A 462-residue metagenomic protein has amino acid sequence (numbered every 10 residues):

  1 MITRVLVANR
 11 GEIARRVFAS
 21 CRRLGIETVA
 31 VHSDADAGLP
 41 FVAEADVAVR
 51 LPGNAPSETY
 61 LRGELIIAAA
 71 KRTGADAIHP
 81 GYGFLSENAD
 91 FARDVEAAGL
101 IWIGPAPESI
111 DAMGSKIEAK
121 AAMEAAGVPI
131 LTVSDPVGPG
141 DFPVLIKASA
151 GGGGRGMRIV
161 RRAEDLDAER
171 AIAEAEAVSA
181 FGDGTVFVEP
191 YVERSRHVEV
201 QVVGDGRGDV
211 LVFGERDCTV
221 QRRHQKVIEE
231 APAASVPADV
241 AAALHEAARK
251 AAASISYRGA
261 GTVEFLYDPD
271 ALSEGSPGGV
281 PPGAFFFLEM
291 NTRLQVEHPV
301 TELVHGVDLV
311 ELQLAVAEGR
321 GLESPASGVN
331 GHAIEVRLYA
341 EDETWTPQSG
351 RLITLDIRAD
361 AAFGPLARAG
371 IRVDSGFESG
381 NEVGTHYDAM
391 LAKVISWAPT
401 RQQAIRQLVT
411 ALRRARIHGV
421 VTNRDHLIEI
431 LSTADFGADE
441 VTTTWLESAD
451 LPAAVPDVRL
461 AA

Functional and structural regions predicted by a protein language model:
M1-V263, Y267-N291, Q295: N-terminal beta-alpha lobe that positions the nucleotide/phosphoryl donor in ATP/NTP-coupled carboxylate activation
P299-E302, V307-A462: Catalytic cores of soluble metabolic enzymes centered on carboxylation/carboxyl-transfer
